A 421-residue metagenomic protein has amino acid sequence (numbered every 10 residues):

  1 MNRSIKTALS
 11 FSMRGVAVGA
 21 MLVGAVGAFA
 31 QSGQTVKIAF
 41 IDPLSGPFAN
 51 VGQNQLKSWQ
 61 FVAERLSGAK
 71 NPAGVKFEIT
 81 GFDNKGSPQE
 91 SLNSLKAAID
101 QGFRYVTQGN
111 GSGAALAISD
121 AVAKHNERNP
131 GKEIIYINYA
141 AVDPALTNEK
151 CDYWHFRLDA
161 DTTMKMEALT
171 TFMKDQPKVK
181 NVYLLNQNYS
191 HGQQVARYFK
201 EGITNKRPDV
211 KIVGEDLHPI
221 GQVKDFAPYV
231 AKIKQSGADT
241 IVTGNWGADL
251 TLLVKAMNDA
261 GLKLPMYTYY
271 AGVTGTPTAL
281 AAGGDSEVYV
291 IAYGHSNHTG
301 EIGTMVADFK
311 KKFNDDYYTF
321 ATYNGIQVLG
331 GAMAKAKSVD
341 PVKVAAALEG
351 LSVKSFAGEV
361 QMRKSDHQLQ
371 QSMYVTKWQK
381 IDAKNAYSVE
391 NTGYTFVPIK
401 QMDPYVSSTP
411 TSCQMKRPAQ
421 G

Functional and structural regions predicted by a protein language model:
M1-K37, N71, D100, S412 (+1 more regions): Short, low-complexity disordered leader/linker segments with a strong preference for bacterial N-terminal type II
A28-F40, K70-K76, K174-K180: Immediate post-signal peptide segment of exported/extracytoplasmic ligand-binding proteins
G33, K57-I79, T204-D209: Signal peptide-proximal N-terminal region of secreted/periplasmic/extracellular or secretory-lumen proteins
T35, N50-N54, A69-L146, L158 (+2 more regions): Beta-alpha junction/loop-to-helix N-cap segments that form part of ligand/metal-binding clefts
T35-V62, F82-Q89, N110-G113, L185-Q194 (+1 more regions): Extracytoplasmic "Venus flytrap"
Q89-N93, P144-A145, Y153-G261, G294-T304: Extracellular/periplasmic Venus flytrap/periplasmic-binding protein
A98-S112, N129-Y139, N181-N186, G237-G247 (+4 more regions): Periplasmic-binding protein-like
D152, V254-I326, A334-V339, D382 (+1 more regions): Extracellular/periplasmic periplasmic-binding protein-like sensory domains
